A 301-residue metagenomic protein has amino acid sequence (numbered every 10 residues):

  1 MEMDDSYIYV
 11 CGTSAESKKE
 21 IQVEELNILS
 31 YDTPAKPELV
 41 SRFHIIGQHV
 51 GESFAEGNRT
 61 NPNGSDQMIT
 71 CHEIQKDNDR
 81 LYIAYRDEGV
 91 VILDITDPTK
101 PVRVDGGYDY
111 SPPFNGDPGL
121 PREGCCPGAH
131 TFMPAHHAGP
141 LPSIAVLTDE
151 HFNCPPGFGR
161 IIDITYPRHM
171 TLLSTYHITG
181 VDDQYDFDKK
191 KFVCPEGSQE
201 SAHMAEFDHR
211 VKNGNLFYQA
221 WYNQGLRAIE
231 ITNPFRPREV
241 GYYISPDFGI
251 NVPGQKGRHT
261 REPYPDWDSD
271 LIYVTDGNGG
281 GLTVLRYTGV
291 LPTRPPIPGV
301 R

Functional and structural regions predicted by a protein language model:
M1-R301: Feature marking well-ordered beta-strand scaffolds used for ligand recognition
